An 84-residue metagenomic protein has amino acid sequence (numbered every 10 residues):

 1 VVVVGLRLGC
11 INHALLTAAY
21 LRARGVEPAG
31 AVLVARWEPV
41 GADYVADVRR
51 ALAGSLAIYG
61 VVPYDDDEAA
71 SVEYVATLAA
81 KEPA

Functional and structural regions predicted by a protein language model:
V1-R7: Inter-motif core of Ras-like GTPase G domains
G9-H13: Short glycine/serine/threonine-rich phosphate/pyrophosphate-binding segments that cradle anionic phosphate groups
A18-A84: C-terminal lobe/tail of nucleotide-utilizing enzymes
